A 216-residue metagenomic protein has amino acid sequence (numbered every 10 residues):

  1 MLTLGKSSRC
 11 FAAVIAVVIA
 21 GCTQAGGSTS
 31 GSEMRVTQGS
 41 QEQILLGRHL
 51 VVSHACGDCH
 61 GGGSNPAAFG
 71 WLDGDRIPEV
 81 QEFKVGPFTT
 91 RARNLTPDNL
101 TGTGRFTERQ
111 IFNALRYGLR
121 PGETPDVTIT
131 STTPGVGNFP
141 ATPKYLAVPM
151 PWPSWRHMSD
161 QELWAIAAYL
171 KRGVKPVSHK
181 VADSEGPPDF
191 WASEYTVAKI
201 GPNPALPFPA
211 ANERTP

Functional and structural regions predicted by a protein language model:
L2-A12: Bacterial N-terminal signal peptides that target proteins for export
V18-G21: C-terminal motif of bacterial Sec signal peptides marking the signal peptidase cleavage site
T23-A25: Bacterial signal peptide processing site
S30-V36, E42, G61-T90, R120-P216: Flexible coil segments in periplasmic/lumen-exposed cytochrome c-class electron-transfer proteins
Q43-L46, A55, R91, T107 (+2 more regions): Stable alpha-helical elements in mature extracytoplasmic
G47, S53-G63, I111, I166-L170: The canonical Cys-X-X-Cys-His
N94, T101-E108, L119: Mid-length scaffold segments of soluble, non-membrane domains
I111-N113, P121: Long, hydrophobic/aromatic-enriched structural stretches that serve as scaffold segments
